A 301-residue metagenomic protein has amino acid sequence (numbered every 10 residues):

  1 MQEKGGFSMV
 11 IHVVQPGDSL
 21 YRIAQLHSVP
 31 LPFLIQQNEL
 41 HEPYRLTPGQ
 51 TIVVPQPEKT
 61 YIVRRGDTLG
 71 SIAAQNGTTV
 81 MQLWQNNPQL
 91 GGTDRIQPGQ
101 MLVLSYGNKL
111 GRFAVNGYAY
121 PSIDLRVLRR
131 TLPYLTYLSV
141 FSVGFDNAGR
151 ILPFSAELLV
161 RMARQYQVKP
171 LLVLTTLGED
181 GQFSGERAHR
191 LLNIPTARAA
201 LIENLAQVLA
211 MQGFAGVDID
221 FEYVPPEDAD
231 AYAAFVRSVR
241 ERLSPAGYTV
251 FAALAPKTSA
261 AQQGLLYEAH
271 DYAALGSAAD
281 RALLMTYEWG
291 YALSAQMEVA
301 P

Functional and structural regions predicted by a protein language model:
G6-H27, Q50-G77, Q100: Primarily a LysM-type cell-wall glycan-binding module
S19, F33, T68, T79-Y137 (+2 more regions): Non-catalytic accessory regions flanking glycosidase/transglycosidase catalytic cores in CAZymes
L40-P57, D94-G107: Short, structured interface segments
G107-A199: Glycan-recognition patch characteristic of GH18 chitinases/ENGases and related GlcNAc/peptidoglycan-binding proteins
A114-N116, Y137, K169-V173, G216-D218 (+2 more regions): Structural preference for beta-strand elements that scaffold enzyme active sites
Y118-S122, V143, T175-L177, E222-V224 (+2 more regions): Active-site beta-loop-alpha junctions enriched in small/polar residues
N147-F154, D230-A233, S238-P301: Substrate-binding surface in catalytic domains of secreted glycosidases
I202-A231, R281-A295: Active-site groove signature of glycoside hydrolases
